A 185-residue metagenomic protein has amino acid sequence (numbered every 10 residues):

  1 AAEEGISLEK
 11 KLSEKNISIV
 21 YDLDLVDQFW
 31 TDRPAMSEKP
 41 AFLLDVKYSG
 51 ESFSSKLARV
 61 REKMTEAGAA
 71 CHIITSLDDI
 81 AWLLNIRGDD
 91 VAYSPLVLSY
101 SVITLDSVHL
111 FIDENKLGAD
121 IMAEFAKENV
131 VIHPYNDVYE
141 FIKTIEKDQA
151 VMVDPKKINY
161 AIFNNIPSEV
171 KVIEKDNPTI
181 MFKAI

Functional and structural regions predicted by a protein language model:
A1-L98, I103-I112, H133-I185: Flexible, acidic/His-enriched mid-domain "rim/lid" segments that flank
L117, I121-V131: Compact, glycine/acidic-enriched structural inserts
